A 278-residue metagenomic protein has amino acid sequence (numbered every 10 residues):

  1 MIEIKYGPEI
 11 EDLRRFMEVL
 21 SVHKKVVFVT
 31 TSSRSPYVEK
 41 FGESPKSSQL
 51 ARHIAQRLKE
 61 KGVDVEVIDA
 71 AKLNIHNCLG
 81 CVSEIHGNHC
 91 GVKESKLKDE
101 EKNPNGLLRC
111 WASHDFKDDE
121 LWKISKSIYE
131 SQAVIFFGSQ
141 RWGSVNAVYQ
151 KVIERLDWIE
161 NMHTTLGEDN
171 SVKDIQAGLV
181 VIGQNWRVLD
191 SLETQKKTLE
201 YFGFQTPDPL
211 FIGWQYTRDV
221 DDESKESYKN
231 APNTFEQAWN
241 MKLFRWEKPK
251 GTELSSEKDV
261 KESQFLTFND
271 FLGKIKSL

Functional and structural regions predicted by a protein language model:
M1-H23, K196-L278: Glycine-rich phosphate/pyrophosphate-binding loop and the adjoining helix
Y6-E11, L97-G203: Helix-loop-strand module that forms the ligand-binding subsite of alpha/beta enzymes
V19-L20, L50-V63: A short, Lys/Arg-enriched amphipathic alpha-helix followed by its capping loop at the start of a domain
K24-R34, A177-V181: Short beta-strand segments enriched in small/hydrophobic residues
R34-L50, V188-L189: Glycine- and acidic-residue-enriched helix-capping/strand-helix junction motifs
V38, V67-E94, D219-S227: N-terminal beta-loop-helix "entrance" segment that forms/cooperates in small-molecule cofactor or anionic ligand
E60-E66, F204-Q205: A generic structural motif
S83-D115, S224-S255: Charged, glycine/proline-rich intrinsically disordered loops and linkers
